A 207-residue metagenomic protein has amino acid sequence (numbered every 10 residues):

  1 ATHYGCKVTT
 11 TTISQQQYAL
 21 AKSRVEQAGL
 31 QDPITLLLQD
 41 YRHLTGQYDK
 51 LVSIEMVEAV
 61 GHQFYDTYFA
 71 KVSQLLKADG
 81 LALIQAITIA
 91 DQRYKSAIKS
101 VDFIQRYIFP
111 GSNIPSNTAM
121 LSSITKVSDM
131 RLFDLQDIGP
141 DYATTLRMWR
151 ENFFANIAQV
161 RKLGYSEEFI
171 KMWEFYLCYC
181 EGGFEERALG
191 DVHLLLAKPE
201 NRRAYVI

Functional and structural regions predicted by a protein language model:
C6-I13: Conserved SAM-binding motif I beta-strand of class I
Q16: Conserved Rossmann-like nucleotide-cofactor binding loop
A21-K22: Conserved SAM-binding loop
Q27-Y41: Conserved SAM-binding strand-loop segment of SAM-dependent methyltransferases
L38, R42-I54: A short acidic, Gly/Pro-enriched loop at the edge of an enzyme's catalytic core that lines a small-molecule cofactor
D66-L81: A short glycine-rich, Lys/Arg-flanked "PGG" loop and its adjoining helix->strand segment in the class I
Q85: Alpha/beta-hydrolase-fold catalytic nucleophile elbow
T88-A204: Substrate-binding/catalytic lobe of Class I Rossmann-like enzymes that use SAM or dcSAM, i.e., the mid-to-C-terminal
